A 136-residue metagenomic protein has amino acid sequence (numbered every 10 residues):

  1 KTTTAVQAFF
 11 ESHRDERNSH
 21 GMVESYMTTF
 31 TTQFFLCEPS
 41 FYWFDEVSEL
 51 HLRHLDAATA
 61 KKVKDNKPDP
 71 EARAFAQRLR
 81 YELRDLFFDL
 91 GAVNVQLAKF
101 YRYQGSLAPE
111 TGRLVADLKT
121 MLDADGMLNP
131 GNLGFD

Functional and structural regions predicted by a protein language model:
K1-D136: Conserved glycine-rich FAD pyrophosphate-binding loop
